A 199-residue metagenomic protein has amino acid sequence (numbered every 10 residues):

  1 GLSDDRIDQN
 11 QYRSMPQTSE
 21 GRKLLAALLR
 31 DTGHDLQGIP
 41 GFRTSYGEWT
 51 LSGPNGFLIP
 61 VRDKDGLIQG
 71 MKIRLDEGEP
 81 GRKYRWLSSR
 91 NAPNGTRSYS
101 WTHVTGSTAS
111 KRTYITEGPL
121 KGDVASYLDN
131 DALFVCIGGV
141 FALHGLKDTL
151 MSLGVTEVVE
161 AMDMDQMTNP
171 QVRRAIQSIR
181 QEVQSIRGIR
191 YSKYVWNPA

Functional and structural regions predicted by a protein language model:
L2-M15, D129-F141: Short, well-structured beta-strand/strand-turn elements
L2-S14, T32-S45, S192-W196: Short, surface-exposed acidic
G21-G154: Phosphate-handling DNA/RNA-contact segment within nucleic-acid enzymes
I115, T156-T168, V195-W196: Acidic beta-strand-to-loop metal/phosphate-binding motif
L120, V140-L143, M162-I176: Acidic, metal-coordinating catalytic cores used for nucleic-acid/nucleotide bond scission and strand-transfer chemistry
L133, E157, R190: Residues at the starts of beta-strands that form the adenosine-phosphate
C136-G139, G188-P198: A generic structural motif
T149, P170-I186: Short, aromatic/basic amphipathic alpha-helical patches
